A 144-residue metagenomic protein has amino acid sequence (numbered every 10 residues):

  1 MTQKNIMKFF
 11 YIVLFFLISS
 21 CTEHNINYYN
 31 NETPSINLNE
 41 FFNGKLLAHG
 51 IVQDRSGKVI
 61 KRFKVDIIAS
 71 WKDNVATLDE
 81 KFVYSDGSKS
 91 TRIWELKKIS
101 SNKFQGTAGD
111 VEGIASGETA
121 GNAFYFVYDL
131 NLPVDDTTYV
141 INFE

Functional and structural regions predicted by a protein language model:
T2-F10: Bacterial N-terminal signal peptides that target proteins for export
Y11-F15: Hydrophobic helical h-region of N-terminal Sec-dependent signal peptides in bacterial secretory/periplasmic proteins
L17-S20: C-terminal motif of bacterial Sec signal peptides marking the signal peptidase cleavage site
T22-N25: Bacterial signal peptide processing site
Y29-K45: N-terminal helix-cap/turn-to-beta initiation motif at the start of protein domains
G44, G50-I51: Short, solvent-exposed linear motifs at loop/edge-of-secondary-structure regions
H49, S56-V134, T138-V140: Central antiparallel beta-sheet cores of small beta-barrel/beta-sandwich binding domains
